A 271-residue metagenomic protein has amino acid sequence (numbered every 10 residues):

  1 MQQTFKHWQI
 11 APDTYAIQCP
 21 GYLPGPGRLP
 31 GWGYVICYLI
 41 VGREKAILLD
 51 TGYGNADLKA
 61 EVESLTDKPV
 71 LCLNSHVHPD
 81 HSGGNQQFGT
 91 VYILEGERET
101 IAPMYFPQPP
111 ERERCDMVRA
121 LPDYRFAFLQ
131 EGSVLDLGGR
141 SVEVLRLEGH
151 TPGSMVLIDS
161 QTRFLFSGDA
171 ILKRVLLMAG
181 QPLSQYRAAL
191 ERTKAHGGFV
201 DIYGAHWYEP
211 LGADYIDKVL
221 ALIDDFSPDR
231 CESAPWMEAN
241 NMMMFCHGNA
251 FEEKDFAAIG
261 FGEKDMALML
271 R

Functional and structural regions predicted by a protein language model:
F5-S64, V156-L172: Conserved beta-strand hairpin/beta-sheet module of binuclear metal-dependent hydrolase folds, prominently
K6, E191-R271: Accessory terminal helices/loops
R28-L29, Y53, Y105, L176-Q181 (+1 more regions): Short, solvent-exposed loop/turn segments at secondary-structure boundaries
L39, M155-A170, Q185, L190-F199 (+2 more regions): Metal-dependent phosphodiesterase/nuclease catalytic metal-binding core
L48-T51, P69-D80, Y92-G96, R146-G149 (+2 more regions): Active-site neighborhood of phospho(di)ester-bond hydrolases with catalytic His/Asp-centered motifs
Y53-D136, K173, D224-W236: Active-site HxH/HxHxD metal-binding segment of metal-dependent hydrolases
E131-I158: Core dinuclear metal-dependent hydrolase active-site scaffold
E143, A170-A179: Surface-exposed cleft-lining segments at the edges of enzyme active sites
